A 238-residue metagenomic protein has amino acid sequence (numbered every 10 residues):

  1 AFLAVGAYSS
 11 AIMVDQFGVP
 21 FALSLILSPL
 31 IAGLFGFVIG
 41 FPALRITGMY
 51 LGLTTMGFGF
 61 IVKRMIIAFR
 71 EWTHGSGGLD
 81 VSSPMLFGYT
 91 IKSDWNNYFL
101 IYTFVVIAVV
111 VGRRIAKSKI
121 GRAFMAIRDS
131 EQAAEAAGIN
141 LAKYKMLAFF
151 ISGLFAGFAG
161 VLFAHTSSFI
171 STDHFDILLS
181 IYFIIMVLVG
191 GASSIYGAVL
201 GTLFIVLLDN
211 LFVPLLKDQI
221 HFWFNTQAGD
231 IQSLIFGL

Functional and structural regions predicted by a protein language model:
A1-L238: Transmembrane alpha-helices and adjacent helix-loop boundaries
